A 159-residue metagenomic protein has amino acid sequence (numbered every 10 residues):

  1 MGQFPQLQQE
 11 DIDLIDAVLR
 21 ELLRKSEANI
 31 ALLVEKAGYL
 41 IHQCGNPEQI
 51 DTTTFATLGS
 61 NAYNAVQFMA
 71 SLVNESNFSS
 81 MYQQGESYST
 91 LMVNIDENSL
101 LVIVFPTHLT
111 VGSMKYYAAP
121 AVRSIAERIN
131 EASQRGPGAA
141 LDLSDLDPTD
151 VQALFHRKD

Functional and structural regions predicted by a protein language model:
M1-I30, A37-D159: Acidic, low-complexity cytosolic segments
